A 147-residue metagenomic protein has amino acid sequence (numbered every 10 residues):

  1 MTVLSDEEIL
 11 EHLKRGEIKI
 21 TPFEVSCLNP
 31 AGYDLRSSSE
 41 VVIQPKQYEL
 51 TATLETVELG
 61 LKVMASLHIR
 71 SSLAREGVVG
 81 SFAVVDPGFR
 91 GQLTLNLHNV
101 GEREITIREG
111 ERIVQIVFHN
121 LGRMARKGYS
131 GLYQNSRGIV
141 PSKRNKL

Functional and structural regions predicted by a protein language model:
M1-L147: DUTPase catalytic domain/fold
